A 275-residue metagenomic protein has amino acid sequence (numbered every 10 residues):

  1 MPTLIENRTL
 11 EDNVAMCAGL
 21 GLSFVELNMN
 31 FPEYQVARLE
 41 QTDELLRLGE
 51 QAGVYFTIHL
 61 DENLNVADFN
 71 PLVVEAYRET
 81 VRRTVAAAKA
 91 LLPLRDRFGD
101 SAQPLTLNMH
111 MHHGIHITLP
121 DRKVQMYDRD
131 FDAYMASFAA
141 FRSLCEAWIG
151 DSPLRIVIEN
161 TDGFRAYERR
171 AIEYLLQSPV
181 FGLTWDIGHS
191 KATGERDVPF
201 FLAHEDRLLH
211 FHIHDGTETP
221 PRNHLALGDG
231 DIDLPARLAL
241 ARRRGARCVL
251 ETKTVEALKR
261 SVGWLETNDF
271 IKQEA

Functional and structural regions predicted by a protein language model:
M1-A86, G99-D100, K272-A275: N-terminal pre-domain/capping segments
M1-T3, V25-L27, F56-L60, L105-M109 (+4 more regions): Hydrophobic faces of well-ordered beta-strands that scaffold small-molecule active sites in alpha/beta enzyme cores
P2-D12, N28-T42, L64-F69, I115-I117 (+5 more regions): Acidic-and-aromatic substrate-binding clefts and catalytic sites of carbohydrate-active enzymes
V25, A140-L225: Acidic/histidine-rich catalytic cores of soluble enzymes
R38-L46, V74-V81, R170-I172, E195-A203 (+1 more regions): Charged helix-capping and loop-helix junction motifs
D43-D61, F138-W148, L234-A239: Alpha-helix-loop-beta-strand connector modules within alpha/beta enzyme cores
E50-Q51, V66-G182: Active-site acidic/histidine proton-transfer and metal-coordination neighborhood in alpha/beta enzyme cores
L258-A275: C-terminal helical cap(s) of enzyme catalytic domains, especially alpha/beta-barrels
